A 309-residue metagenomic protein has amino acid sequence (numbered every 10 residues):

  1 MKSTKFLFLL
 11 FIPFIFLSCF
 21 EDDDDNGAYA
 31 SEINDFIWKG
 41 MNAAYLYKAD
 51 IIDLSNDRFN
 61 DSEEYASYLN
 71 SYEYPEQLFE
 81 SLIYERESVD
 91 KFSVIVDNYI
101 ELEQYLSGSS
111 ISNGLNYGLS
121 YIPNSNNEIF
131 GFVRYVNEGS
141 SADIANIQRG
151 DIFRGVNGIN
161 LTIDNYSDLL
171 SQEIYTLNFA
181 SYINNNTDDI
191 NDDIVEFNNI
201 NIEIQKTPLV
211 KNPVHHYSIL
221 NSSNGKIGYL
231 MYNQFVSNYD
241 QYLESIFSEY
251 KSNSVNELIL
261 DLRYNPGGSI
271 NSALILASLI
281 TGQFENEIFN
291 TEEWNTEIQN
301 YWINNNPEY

Functional and structural regions predicted by a protein language model:
K2-L10: Sec-dependent signal peptide recognition, specifically the positively charged N-region followed immediately by
I15-S18: C-terminal motif of bacterial Sec signal peptides marking the signal peptidase cleavage site
F20-D23: Bacterial signal peptide processing site
Y29, I33, W38-F130, I174 (+1 more regions): Extended, small/polar residue-biased N-terminal targeting/export presequences and adjacent propeptide/linker tracts
A44, Y121-P123, G139-S141, F153 (+6 more regions): Solvent-exposed loop/turn segments at secondary-structure junctions within structured extracellular/periplasmic domains
G108-T162, Y229, V236-D240: PDZ/PDZ-like domain segments forming the peptide/carboxylate-binding groove, activating on the N-terminal beta-strands
T162-V255: C-terminal, low-ordered peptide segments at domain boundaries
N212-H216, G267-Y309: Gly/Ser/Thr-rich loop/hinge elements
